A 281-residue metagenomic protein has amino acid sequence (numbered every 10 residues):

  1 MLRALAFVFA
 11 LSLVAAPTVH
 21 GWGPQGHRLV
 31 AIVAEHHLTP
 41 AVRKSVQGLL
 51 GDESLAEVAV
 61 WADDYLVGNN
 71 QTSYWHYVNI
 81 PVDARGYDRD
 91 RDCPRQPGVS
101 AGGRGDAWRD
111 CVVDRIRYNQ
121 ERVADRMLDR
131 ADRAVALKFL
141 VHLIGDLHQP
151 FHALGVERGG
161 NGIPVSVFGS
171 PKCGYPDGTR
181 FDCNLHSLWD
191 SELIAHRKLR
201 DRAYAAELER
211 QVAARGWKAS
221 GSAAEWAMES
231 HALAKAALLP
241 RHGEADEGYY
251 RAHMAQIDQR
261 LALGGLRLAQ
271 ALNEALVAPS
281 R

Functional and structural regions predicted by a protein language model:
M1-A6: Bacterial N-terminal signal peptides that target proteins for export
A15-A16: N-terminal signal peptide c-region/cleavage motif recognized by signal peptidases
H20-L143, P150-R281: N-terminal, motif-rich segments that launch catalysis or mediate targeting to/interaction with membranes, typified by
